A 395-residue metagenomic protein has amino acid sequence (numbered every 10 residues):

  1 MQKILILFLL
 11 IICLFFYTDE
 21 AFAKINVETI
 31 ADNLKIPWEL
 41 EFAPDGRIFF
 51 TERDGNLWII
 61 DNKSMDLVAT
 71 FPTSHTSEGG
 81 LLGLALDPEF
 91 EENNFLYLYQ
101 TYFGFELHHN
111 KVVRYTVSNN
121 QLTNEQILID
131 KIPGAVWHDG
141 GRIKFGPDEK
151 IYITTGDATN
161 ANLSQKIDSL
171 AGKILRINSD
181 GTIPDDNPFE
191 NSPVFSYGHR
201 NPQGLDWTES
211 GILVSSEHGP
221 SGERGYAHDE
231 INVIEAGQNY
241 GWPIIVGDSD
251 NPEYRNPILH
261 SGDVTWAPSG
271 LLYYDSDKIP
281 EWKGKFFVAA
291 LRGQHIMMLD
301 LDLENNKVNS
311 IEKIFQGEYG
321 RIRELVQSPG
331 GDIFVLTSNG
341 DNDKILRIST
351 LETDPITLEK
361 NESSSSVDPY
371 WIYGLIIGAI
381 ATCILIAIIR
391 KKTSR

Functional and structural regions predicted by a protein language model:
E28-K35, A69-T76, I129-A135, P193-G198 (+2 more regions): Surface loop/turn motifs at the tips and blade-to-blade linkers of beta-strand repeat domains
W38-E41, A85, K144, D206 (+2 more regions): Conserved beta-strand position repeated across blades of beta-propeller domains
F49-E52, L98-Y99, Y152-T154, V214-S216 (+2 more regions): Residue position within the beta-strands of beta-propeller blades
S64-P88: Blade-loop segments of beta-propeller domains
G79-L81, E89-E91, A158-E312, G317-G320 (+3 more regions): Beta-propeller domain segments
H109-F145: Asp-box/WD-like beta-propeller blade repeats and closely related beta-sheet repeat scaffolds
K360-I377: Juxtamembrane/start-of-transmembrane alpha-helix segments at the extracytoplasmic/lumenal side of membrane anchors
A381-R395: C-terminal membrane-anchoring or membrane-association module
